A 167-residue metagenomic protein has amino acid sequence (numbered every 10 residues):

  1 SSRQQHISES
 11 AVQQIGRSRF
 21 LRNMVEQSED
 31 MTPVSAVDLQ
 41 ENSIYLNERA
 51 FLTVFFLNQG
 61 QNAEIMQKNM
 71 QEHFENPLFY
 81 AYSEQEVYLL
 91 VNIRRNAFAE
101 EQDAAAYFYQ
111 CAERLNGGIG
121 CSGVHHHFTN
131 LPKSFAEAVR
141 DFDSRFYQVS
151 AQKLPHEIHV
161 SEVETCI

Functional and structural regions predicted by a protein language model:
S1-A104, G123-I167: Interdomain helical linkers/hinges and coiled-coil/dimerization scaffolds that transmit conformational signals
F79-E84, Q110-I119: Catalytic core regions of nucleotide second-messenger enzymes
A106-F108: Short, non-transmembrane amphipathic alpha-helical segments
